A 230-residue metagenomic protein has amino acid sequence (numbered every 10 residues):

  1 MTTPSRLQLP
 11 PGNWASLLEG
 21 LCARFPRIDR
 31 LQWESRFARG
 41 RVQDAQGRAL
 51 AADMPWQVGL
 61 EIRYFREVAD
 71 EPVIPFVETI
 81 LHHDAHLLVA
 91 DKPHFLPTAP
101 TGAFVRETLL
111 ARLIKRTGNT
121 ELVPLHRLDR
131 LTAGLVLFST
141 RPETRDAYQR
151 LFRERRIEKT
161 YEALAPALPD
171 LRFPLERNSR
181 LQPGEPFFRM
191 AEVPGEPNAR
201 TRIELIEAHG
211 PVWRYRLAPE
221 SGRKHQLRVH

Functional and structural regions predicted by a protein language model:
M1-H230: RNA pseudouridine synthases
